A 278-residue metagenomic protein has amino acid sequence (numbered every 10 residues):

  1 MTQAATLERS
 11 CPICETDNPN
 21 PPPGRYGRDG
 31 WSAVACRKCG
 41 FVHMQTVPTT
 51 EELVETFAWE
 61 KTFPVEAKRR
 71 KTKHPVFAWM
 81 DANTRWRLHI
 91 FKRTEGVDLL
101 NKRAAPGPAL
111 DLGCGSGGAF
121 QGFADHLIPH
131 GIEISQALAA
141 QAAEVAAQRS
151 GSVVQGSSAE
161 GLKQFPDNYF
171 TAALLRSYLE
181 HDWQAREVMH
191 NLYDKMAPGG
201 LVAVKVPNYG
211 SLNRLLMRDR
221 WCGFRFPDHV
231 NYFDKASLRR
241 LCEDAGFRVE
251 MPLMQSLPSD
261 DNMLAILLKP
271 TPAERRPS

Functional and structural regions predicted by a protein language model:
M1-R176, A185-H190, L253-Q255, D261-I266 (+1 more regions): Conserved N-terminal segment of class I S-adenosyl-L-methionine
I13-N20, K235-P252: A SAM-dependent methyltransferase catalytic signature shared across enzymes that methylate proteins
G131, H181, V204: Conserved SAM-binding loop
S177, H181, H229: Histidine-centered divalent metal-coordination motifs
D182-E187, R214: Short N-terminal helix/helix-N-cap motif within the alpha/beta-hydrolase-1
R186-L201: A short glycine-rich, Lys/Arg-flanked "PGG" loop and its adjoining helix->strand segment in the class I
G200-N208: Conserved beta-strand signature within the Rossmann-like core of class I S-adenosyl-L-methionine
P207-N231, A236-L241: Short, glycine-/aromatic-enriched active-site segment of Class I SAM-dependent methyltransferases
